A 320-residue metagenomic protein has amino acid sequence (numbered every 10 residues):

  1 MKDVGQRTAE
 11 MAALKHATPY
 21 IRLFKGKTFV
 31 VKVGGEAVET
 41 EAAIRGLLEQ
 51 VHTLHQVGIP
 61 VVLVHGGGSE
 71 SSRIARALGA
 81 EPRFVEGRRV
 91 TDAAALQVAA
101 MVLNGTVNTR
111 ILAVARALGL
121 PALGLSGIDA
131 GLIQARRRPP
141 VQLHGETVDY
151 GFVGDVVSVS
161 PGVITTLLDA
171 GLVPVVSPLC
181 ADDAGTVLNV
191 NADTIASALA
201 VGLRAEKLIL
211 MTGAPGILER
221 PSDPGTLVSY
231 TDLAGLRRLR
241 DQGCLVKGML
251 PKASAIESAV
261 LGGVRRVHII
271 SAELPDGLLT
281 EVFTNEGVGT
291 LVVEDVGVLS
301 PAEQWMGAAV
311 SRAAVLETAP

Functional and structural regions predicted by a protein language model:
M1-E273, T280, E286, D295-P320: Nucleotide/pyrophosphate-binding catalytic subdomain
L291-V293: Residues in well-ordered beta-strands of folded domains
